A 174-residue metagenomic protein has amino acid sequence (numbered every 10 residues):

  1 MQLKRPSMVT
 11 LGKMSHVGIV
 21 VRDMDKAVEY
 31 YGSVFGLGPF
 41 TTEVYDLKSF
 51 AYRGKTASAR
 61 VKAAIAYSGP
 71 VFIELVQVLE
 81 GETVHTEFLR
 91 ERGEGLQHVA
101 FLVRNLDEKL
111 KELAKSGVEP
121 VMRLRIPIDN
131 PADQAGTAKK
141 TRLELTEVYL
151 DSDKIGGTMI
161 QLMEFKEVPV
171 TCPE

Functional and structural regions predicted by a protein language model:
M1-K4, E80-V84: Short amphipathic beta-strand starts and helix->beta connectors
Q2-S7, D107-E174: Vicinal oxygen chelate
Q2-Y52, A57: Long, hydrophobic N-terminal alpha-helical segment
M14-R22, A64-V71, F88-N105, D151: Vicinal oxygen chelate
D25-D46, R90-E94, L102-P127, C172: Extended intrinsically disordered, low-complexity coil regions enriched in Ser, Thr, Gly, Ala and often Pro
V44-R60, G81-L96, I126-T146, V170-P173: A cross-kingdom feature marking solvent-exposed beta-strand/loop segments within repeated, beta-rich binding/scaffold
P70-V78: Ordered, amphipathic secondary-structure segments that act as subunit-interaction surfaces in large macromolecular
